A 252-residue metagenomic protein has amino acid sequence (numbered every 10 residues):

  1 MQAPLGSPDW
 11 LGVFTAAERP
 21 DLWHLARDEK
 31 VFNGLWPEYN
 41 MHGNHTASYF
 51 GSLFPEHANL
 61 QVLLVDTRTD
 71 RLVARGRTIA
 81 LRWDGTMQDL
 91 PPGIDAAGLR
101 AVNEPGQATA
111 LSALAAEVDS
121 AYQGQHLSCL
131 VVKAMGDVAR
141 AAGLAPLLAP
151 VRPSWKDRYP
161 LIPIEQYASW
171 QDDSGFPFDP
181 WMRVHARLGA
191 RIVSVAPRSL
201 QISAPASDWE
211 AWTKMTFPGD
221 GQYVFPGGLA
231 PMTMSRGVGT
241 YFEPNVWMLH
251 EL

Functional and structural regions predicted by a protein language model:
M1-D89: Short amphipathic alpha-helix that is part of the acyltransferase structural core
N59, F242-W247: Short hydrophobic/aromatic beta-strand or adjacent loop that forms the aromatic wall/cage of a ligand/substrate-binding
G76-A115, Q123, P153-F178, A196-V238: Conserved acyl-donor/pantetheine-binding loop and adjacent beta-alpha core of acyl/acetyltransferases and related
Q123-A141, P146-A149: Conserved acetyl-CoA-binding loop-helix of GNAT-fold acetyltransferases
L148-V151, V193-V195: Short, conserved beta-strand edge motifs with alternating hydrophobic and charged residues
M182: ATP phosphate-binding glycine-rich loop and adjacent ATP-lid/helix-beta elements within ATP-binding kinase/ATPase
A186-S194: Conserved acetyl-CoA-binding loop of GNAT-fold acetyltransferases
L249-L252: Short beta-strand-to-coil "C-cap" segments at the C-terminal boundary of structured domains/repeats, marking
